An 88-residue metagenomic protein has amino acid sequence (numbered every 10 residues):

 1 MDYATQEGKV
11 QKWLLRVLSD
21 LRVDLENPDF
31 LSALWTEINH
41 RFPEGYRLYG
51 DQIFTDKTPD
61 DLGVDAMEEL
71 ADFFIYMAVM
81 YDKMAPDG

Functional and structural regions predicted by a protein language model:
M1-G88: Intrinsically disordered, low-complexity regulatory regions that flank transcription factor DNA-binding cores
